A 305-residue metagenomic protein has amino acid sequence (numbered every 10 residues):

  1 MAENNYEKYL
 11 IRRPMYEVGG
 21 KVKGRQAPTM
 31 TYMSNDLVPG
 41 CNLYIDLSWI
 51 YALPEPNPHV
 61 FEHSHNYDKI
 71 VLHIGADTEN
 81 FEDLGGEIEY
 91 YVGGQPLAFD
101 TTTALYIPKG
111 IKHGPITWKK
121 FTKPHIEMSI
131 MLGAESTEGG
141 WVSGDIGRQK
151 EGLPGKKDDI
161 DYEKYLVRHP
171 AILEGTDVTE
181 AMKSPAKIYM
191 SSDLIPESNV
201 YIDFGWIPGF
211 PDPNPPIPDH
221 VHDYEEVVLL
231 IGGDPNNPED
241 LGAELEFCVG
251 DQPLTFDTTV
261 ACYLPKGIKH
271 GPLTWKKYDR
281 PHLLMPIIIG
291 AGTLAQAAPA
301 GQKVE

Functional and structural regions predicted by a protein language model:
M1-V18, I116-G175, E239, L273-E305: Double-stranded beta-helix
M1-V60, G147-N214: A short, N-terminal "cap"/entry segment at the start of jelly-roll beta-barrel domains of the cupin/DSBH fold
N42, H65-K69, D83-G85, D100 (+4 more regions): Short connector loops at helix/strand junctions that flank enzyme active sites, especially segments positioning acidic
D46-N80, I202-V227, G233: Conserved short histidine dyad/triad with adjacent acidic residue
L53-N57, V92-G93, K109-H113, F210-N214 (+2 more regions): Short acidic (Asp/Glu) patches
E62-H63, E87-Y90, S143-Q149, D219-H220 (+2 more regions): Short intrinsically disordered coil segments
H73-D100, E138-W141, G232-T258, A297: A short beta-strand-loop-beta hairpin characteristic of the jelly-roll/cupin
P96-K119, P253-K276: Conserved metal-binding segment of the jelly-roll/cupin
